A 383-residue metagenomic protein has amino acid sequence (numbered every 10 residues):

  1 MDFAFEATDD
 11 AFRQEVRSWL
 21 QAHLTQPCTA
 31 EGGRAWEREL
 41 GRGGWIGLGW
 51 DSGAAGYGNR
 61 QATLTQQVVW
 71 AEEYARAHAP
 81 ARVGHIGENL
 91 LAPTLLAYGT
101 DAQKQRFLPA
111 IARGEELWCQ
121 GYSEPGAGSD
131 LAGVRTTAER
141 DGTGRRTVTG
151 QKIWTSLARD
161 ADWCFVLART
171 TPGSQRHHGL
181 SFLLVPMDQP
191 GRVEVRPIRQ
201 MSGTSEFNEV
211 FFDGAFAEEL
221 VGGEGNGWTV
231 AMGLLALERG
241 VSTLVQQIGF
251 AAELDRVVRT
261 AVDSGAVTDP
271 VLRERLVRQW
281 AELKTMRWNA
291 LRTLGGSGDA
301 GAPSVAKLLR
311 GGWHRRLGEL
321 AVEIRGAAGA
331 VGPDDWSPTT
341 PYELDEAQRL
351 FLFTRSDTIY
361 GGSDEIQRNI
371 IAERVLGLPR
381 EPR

Functional and structural regions predicted by a protein language model:
M1-H85, R106, A110-R113, P270 (+3 more regions): Amphipathic, small/basic residue-rich leader segments at the start of a protein or domain
D2, T65-V69, L90, G227-W228 (+3 more regions): Glycine-rich phosphate/cofactor-binding loops in nucleotide/flavin-utilizing enzymes
F3, V193-M286, D357: Glycine-rich beta->alpha junctions and the first turn(s) of the following alpha-helix
R42-Q105, P109, R113-G114, L157-W163 (+6 more regions): Internal helix-loop-helix
G114-Y122: A short, Trp-centered hydrophobic/proline-enriched beta-strand micro-motif
A127, I153-A158, M201-S202, S356-G361: Glycine-rich phosphate/pyrophosphate-binding beta-alpha loops
T136-E139: A structural signal for short hydrophobic beta-strand segments in well-ordered beta-sheet cores
R145, T149-E194: A short core secondary-structure module
